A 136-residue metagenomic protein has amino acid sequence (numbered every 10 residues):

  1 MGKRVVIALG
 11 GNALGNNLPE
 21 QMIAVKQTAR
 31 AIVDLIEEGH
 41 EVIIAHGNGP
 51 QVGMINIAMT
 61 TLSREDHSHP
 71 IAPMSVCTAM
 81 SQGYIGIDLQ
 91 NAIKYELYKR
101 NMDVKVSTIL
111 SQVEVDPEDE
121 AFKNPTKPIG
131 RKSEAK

Functional and structural regions predicted by a protein language model:
M1-N48, M54-R64, P73, C77: N-terminal glycine-/serine-/threonine-rich phosphate-binding loop
N48-G49, V113: An acidic- and aromatic-residue-enriched active-site/binding cleft used to recognize and process polar
G53-M54, D119: Generic domain-boundary/flexible-linker signal
L62-K136: Ligand-binding beta-strand-loop-alpha-helix segment within the catalytic cores of soluble metabolic enzymes
